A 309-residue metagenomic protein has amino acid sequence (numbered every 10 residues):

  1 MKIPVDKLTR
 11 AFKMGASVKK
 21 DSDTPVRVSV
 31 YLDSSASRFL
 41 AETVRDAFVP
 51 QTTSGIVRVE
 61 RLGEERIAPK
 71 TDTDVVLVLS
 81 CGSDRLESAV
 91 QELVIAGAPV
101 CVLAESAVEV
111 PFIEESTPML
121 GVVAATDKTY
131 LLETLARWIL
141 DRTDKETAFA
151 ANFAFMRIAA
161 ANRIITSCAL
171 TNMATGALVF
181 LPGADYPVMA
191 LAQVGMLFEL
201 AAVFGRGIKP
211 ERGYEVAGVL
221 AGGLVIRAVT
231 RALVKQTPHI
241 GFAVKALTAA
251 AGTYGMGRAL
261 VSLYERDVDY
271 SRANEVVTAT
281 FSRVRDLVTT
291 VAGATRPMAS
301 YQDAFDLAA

Functional and structural regions predicted by a protein language model:
M1-R61: Extended, compositionally biased accessory segments flanking or bridging domains
K2-I3, D46, P50-Q51, R66-K70 (+1 more regions): Low-complexity, polar/amphipathic intrinsically disordered segments that mediate membrane, lipid-surface
V30-S35, L77-S83, L103-A107: Structural motif
L40, I56-L62, G97-F149: Canonical P-loop GTPase G-domain recognition
R45-D74, C81-V90: A short, well-structured beta->alpha microelement
D144-A160, I164, A202: Active-site helix-to-loop segments that bind/position phosphate- or nucleotide-bearing substrates and donors across
N162-G255, A259: Membrane-inserting effector segments that mediate pore formation, membrane fusion, or transient membrane insertion
V261, E265-R266, Y270-A309: Acidic, carboxylate-rich catalytic segments that either coordinate divalent cations
